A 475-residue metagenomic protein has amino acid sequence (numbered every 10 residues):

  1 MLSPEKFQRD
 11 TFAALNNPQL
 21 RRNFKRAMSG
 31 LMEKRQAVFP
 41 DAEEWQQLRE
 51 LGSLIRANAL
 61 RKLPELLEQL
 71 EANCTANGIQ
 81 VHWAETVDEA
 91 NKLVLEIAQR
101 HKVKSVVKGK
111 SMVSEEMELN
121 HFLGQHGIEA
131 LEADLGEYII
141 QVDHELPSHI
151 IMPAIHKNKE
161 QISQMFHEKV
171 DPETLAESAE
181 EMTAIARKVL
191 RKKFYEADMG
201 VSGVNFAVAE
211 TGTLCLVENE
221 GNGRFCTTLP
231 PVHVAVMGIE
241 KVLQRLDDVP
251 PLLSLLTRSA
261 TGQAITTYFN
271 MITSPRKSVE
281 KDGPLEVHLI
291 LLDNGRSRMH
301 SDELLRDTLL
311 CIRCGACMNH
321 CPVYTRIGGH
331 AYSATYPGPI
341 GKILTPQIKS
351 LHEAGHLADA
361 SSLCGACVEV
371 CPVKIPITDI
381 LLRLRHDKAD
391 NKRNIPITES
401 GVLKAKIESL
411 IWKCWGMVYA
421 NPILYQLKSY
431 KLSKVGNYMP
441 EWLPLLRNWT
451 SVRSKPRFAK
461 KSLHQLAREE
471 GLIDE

Functional and structural regions predicted by a protein language model:
M1-L304: The feature marks the mature, well-folded catalytic cores of soluble enzymes
P4-L31, I407-E475: Intrinsic disorder at enzyme termini
E71, N120, D247-P250, G315 (+3 more regions): Predominant activation on well-ordered alpha-helical scaffold segments within soluble catalytic domains
Q80, E129, C317, C367 (+1 more regions): Residue-level detector of anion-binding/catalytic polar loops
G136, I265-Y268, P396-T398, K406 (+1 more regions): Short coil/turn segments at secondary-structure boundaries
V279-T308, Y324-E441: Ferredoxin-type iron-sulfur electron-transfer modules in oxidoreductases and energy-metabolism complexes
L309-A316: Conserved, hydrophobic alpha-helical core segments of structured domains
